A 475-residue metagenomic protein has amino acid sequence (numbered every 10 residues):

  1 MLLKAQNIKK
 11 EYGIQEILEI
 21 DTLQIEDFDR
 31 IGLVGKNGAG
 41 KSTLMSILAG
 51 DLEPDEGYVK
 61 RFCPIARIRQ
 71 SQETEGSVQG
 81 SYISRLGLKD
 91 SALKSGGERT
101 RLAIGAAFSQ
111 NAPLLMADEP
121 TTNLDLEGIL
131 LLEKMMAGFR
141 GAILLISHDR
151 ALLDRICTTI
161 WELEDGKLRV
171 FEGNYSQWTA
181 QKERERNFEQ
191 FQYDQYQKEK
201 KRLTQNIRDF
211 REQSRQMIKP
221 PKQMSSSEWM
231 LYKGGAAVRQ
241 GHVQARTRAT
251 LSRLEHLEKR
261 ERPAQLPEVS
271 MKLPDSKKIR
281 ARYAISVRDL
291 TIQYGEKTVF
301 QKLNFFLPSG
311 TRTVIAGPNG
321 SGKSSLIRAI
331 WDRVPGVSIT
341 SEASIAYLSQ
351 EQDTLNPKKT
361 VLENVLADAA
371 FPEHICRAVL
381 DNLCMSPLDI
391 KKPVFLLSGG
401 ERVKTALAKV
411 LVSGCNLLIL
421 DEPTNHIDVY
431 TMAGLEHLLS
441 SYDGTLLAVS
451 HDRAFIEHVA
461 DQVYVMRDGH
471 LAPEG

Functional and structural regions predicted by a protein language model:
M1-F191, K277-G475: ABC ATP-binding cassette signature C-motif
E56, T74-Y82, E162-E268, M466-G475: Extended, highly charged alpha-helical segments
R260-I285: Coiled-coil termination/hinge junctions
